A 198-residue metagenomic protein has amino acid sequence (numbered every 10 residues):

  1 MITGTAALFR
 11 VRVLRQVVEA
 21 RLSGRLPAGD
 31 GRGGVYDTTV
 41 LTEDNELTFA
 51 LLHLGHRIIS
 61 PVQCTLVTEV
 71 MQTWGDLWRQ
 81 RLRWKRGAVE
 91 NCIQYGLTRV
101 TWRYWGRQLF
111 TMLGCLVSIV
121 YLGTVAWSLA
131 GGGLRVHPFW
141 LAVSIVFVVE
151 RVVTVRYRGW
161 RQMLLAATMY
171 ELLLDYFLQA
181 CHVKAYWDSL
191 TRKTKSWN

Functional and structural regions predicted by a protein language model:
M1-R99: Non-transmembrane catalytic domains and loops of membrane-associated enzymes and transporters that build or traffic
V11, T194-N198: Short linear elements at protein peripheries
E69, R192-K195: Extended hydrophobic/Leu-rich segments
V100-W105: Membrane-interface amphipathic/re-entrant loop segments adjacent to transmembrane helices in multi-pass membrane
L109-K193: Membrane-embedded multi-pass helical conduit in multi-pass membrane proteins, especially envelope-biosynthetic
